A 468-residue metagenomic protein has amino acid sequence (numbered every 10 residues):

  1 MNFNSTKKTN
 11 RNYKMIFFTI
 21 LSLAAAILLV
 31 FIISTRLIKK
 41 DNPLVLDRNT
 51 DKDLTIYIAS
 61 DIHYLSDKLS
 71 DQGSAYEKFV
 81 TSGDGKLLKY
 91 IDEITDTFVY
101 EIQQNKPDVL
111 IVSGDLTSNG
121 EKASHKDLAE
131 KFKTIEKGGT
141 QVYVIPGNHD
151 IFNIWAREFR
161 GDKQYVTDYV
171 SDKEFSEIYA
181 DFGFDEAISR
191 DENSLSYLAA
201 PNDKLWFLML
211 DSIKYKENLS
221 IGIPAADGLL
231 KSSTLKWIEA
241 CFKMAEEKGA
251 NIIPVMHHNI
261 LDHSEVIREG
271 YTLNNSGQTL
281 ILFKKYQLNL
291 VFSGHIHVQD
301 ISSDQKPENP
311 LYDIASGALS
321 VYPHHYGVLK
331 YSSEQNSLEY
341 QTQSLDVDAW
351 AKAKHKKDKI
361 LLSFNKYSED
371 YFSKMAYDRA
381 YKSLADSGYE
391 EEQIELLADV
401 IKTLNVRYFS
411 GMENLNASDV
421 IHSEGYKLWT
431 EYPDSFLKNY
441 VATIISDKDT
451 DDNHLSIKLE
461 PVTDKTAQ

Functional and structural regions predicted by a protein language model:
M1-D51, K352-Q468: Non-catalytic terminal accessory segments
S34-H125: N-terminal active-site segment of His-dependent metallophosphoesterases
L44-R48, D127-K236, P307, V328 (+1 more regions): Extended active-site neighborhood of metal-dependent phosphoesterases/phosphodiesterases
D53-S66, K204-N218, V255, Y312-G317 (+1 more regions): Active-site-proximal beta-strand elements of phosphoester/diester hydrolases
D61, L110, D115, L128 (+6 more regions): Divalent metal-coordination and catalytic microenvironments
H63-I94, G120, G161, K216-L230 (+2 more regions): Acidic/histidine-rich helix-loop elements that form or flank divalent-metal/phosphate-binding sites at the catalytic
L65-K68, S118-G120, N148-A156, Y215-N218 (+3 more regions): Active-site environment of divalent metal-dependent phosphoester hydrolases
I102, K106-V109, W206-M209, I221-Y312: His/acidic metal-ligating clusters that form di-metal
